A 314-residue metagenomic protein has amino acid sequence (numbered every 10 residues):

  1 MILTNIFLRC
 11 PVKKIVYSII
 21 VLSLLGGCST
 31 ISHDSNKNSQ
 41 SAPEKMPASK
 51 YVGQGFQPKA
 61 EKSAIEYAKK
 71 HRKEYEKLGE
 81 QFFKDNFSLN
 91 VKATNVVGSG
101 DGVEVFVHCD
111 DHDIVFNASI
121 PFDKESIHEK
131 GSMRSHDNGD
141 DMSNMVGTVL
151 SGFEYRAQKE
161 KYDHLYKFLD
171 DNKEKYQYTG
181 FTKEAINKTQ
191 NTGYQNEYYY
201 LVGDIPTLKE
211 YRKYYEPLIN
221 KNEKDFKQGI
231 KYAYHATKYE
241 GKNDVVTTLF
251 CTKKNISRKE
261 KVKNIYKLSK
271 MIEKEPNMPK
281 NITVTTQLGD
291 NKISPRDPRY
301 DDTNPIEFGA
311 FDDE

Functional and structural regions predicted by a protein language model:
K13-V21: Sec-dependent signal peptide recognition, specifically the positively charged N-region followed immediately by
L24-G27: C-terminal motif of bacterial Sec signal peptides marking the signal peptidase cleavage site
S29-S32: Bacterial signal peptide processing site
Y51-K92, V262-E273: Short, non-transmembrane alpha-helical segments in secretory-pathway proteins
N86-D123: Exposed beta-strand-loop-beta-strand "reactive/processing" segments of non-cytosolic proteins
V91-V97, P279-Q287: Surface-exposed patches in mature extracellular/periplasmic domains of secreted proteins
V115-G139, N277-K280: A short, surface-exposed beta-strand/turn
N138-K280, S294-T303, E307-D312: Metal-dependent nuclease catalytic core centered on acidic motifs
